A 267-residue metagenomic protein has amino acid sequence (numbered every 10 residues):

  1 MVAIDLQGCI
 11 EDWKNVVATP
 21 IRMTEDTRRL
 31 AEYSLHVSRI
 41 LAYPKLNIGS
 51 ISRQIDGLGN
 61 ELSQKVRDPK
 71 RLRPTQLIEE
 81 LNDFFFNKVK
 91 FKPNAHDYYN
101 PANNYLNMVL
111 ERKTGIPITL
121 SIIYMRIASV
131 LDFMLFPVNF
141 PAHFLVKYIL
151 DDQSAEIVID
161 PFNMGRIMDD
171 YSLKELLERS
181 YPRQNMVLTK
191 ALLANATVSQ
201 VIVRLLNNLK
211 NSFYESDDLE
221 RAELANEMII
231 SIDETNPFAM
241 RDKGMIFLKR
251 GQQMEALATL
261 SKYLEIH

Functional and structural regions predicted by a protein language model:
M1-H267: A structural boundary/capping signal
